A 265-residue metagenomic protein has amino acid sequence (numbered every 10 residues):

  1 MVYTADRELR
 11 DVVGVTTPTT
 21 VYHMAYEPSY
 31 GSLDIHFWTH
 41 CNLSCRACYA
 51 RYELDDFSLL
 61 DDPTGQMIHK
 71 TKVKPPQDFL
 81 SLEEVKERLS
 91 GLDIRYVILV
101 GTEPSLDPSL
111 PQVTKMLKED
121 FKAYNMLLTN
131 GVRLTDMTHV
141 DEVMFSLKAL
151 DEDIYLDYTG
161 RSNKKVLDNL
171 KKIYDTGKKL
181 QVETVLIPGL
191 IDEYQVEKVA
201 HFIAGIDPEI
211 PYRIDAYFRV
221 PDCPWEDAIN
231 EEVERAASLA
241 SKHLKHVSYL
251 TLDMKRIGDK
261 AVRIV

Functional and structural regions predicted by a protein language model:
M1-A25, S29-Y30, P188-V265: Auxiliary Fe-S-binding modules of radical SAM enzymes
D6, G14-W38, N42, A47-H139: Conserved Radical SAM active-site core
E8-L9, T64, I68-L80, G160-D168 (+1 more regions): Short flexible/disordered coil segments
F37, L147, T251: Pocket-edge structural micro-motifs
E53, F57-L60, Y155, Y194 (+2 more regions): Short linear functional motifs in flexible/disordered or boundary regions
L82-D227: Conserved AdoMet/S-adenosylmethionine-binding subsite of the radical SAM
